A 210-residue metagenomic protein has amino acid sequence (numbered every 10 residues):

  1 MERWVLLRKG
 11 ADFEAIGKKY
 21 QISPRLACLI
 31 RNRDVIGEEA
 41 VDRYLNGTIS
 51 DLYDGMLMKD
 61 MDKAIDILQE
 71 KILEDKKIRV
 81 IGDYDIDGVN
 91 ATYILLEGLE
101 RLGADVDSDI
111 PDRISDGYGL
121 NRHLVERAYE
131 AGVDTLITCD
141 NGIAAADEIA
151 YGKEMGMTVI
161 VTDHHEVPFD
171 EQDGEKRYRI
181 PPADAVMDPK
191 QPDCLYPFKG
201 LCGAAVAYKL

Functional and structural regions predicted by a protein language model:
M1-L210: Replace "Mg2+/Mn2+-dependent" with "divalent metal-dependent
